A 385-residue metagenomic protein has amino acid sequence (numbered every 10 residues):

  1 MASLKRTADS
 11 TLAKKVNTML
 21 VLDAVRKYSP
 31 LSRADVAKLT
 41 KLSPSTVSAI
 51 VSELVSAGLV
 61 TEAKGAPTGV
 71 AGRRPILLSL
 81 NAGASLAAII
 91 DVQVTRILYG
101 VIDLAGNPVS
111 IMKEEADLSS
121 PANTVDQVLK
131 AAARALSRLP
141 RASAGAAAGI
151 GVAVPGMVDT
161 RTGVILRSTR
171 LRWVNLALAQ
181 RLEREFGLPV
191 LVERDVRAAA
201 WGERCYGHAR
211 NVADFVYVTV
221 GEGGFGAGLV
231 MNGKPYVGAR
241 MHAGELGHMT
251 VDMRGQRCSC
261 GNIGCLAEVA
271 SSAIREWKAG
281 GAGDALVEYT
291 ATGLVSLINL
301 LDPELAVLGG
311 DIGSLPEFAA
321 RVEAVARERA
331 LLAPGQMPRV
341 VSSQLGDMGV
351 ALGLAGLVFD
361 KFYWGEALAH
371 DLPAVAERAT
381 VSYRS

Functional and structural regions predicted by a protein language model:
M1-A146, R254-R257, N262-S385: ATP-binding/phosphotransfer module of carbohydrate and carboxylate kinases, centering on a glycine-rich
V36, P108-D214, E317-R329: Glycine-rich phosphate-binding loop and adjoining helix at the ATP-binding site of ATP-dependent phosphoryl-transfer
A66, P155-V158, E222-G223, I312: Short glycine-rich anion-binding loops that position phosphate/pyrophosphate groups of nucleotides and phosphorylated
L77-S79, A87-D91, A147-G151, F215-T219 (+1 more regions): Short glycine-aspartate micro-motif
D103, T160, V230: Short, acidic, Ser/Thr-enriched surface-loop or helix-capping motifs
I111-K113, S119-T124, V174-G283, T380-V381: Glycine/GP-enriched mid-protein hinge/lid loop-to-helix segment characteristic of carbohydrate kinases
S168-L171, V218, D311, S343: Glycine- and other small-residue-rich loops at beta-strand/loop junctions that grip anionic moieties
